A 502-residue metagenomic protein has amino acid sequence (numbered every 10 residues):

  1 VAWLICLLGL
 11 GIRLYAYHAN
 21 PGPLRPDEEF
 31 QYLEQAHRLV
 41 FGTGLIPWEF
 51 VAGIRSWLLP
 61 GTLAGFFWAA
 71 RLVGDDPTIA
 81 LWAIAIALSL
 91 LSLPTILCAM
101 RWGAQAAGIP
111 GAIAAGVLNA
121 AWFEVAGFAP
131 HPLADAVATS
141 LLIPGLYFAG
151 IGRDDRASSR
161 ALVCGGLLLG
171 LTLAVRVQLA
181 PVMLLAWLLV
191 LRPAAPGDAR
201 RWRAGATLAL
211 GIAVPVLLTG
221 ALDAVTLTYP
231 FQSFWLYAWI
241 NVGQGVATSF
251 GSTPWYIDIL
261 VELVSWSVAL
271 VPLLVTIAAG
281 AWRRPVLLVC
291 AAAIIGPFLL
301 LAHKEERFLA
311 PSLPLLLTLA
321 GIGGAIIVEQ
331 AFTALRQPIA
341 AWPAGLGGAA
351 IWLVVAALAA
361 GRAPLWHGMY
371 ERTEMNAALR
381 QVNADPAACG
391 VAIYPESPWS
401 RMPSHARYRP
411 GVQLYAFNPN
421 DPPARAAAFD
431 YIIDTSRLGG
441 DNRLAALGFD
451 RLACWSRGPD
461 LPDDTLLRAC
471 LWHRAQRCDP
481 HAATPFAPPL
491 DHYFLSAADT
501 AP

Functional and structural regions predicted by a protein language model:
A2-G9, A209-L217, G280, L288 (+2 more regions): Signature aromatic-anchored transmembrane alpha helix within multi-pass, membrane-resident enzymes that catalyze glycan
L7, W82-A106, P144: Transmembrane-helix motifs of polytopic, lipid-linked glycan transferases
H18-P21, A224, A340-F494: Catalytic lumenal/periplasmic loop and adjoining terminal transmembrane helix of membrane glycan-assembly enzymes
R25-D27, A52-R55, E124-V137, E306: Short acidic/glycine- and proline-prone juxtamembrane loop motifs at membrane-interface regions of multi-pass membrane
H37, D135-V137, V177, P181 (+4 more regions): Hydrophobic/aromatic-rich transmembrane helices and adjacent perimembrane loops
G65, L97-R101, V117-N119, V137-D154 (+2 more regions): Specific aromatic-rich, kink-prone transmembrane helix
A115-N119, F123-F128, I143, F148 (+3 more regions): Membrane-interface alpha helices of multi-pass inner-membrane proteins
T172-A195, R200-S252, Y256-I257, V261-L273 (+3 more regions): Membrane-lumen/periplasm interface segments of specific transmembrane helices in polyprenyl phosphate-linked
